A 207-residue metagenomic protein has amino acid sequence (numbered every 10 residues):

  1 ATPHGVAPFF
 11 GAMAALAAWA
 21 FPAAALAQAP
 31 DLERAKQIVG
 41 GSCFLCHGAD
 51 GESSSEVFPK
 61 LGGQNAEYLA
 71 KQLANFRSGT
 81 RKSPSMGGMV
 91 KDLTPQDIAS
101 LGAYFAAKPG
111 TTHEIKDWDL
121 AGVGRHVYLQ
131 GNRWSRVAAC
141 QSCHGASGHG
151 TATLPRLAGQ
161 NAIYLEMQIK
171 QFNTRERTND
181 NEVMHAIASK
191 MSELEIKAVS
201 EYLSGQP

Functional and structural regions predicted by a protein language model:
A1-P8: N-terminal secretory signal peptides that target proteins for export/translocation
A15, A20-P22: N-terminal signal peptide c-region/cleavage motif recognized by signal peptidases
A24-V39, E52-V57, A107-W134: Electrostatic cytochrome c docking/interface patches
D31-G79: The feature marks the first
E33-F44, A66, A70-K71, L129-Q141 (+2 more regions): Sequence context surrounding c-type heme c attachment/ligation sites in exported
Q37, A70, A107, T112 (+5 more regions): Predominantly soluble domains enriched in secretory-pathway, periplasmic, or organellar proteins
C43-A49, L101, V137-A146, V199: The canonical Cys-X-X-Cys-His
S54-K60, N75-D117, T151-R156, N173-P207: Axial heme c-ligation environment in periplasmic c-type cytochrome domains
